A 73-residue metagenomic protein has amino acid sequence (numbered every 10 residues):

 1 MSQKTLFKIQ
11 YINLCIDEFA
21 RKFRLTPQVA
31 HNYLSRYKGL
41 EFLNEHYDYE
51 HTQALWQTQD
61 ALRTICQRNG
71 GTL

Functional and structural regions predicted by a protein language model:
M1-Q3, Y33-L34: Short hydrophobic/aromatic-rich motifs at helix boundaries and adjacent loops
S2-Q28: N-terminal acidic leader/helix
I12-C15, L43-N44, L62-I65: N-terminal, charged low-complexity regulatory/assembly segments
I12-C15, T26, G39, A54 (+1 more regions): Alpha-helical structural motif
A20-K22, T26-T52: Amphipathic, hydrophobic secondary-structure cores in small proteins
D48-L73: Long, compositionally biased
